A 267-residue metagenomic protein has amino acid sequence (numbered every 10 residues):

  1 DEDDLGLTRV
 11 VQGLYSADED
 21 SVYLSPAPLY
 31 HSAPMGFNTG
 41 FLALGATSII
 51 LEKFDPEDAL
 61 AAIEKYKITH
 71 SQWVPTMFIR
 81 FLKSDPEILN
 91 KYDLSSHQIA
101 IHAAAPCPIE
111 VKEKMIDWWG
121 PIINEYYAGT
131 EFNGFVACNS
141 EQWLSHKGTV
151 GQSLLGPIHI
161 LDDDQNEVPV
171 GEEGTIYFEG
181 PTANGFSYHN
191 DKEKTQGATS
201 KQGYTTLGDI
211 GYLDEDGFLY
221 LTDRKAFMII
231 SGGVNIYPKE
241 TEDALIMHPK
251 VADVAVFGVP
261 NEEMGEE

Functional and structural regions predicted by a protein language model:
D1-V22, P26, Y30-H70, S84: Conserved AMP-binding/adenylation subdomain of ANL enzymes
R9, I79, E113, G148 (+2 more regions): Active-site phosphate/pyrophosphate- and oxyanion-stabilizing loops and adjacent acidic/basic residues in soluble
Q12, E57-L60, L89, Q196 (+1 more regions): Short hydrophobic/charged patches on amphipathic alpha-helices used for structural packing and interfaces
S25, I50, W73, H102 (+3 more regions): A structural signal for the hydrophobic beta-strands that form the central parallel beta-sheet of Rossmann-like
A43, I68-W73, L82-H146, Q152 (+2 more regions): Gly/Ser/Thr-rich phosphate-binding loop
K53, P75-T76, A105, I109 (+1 more regions): Alpha-helix N-cap/helix-start capping motif
I63, S71, D164, G180 (+4 more regions): AMP-binding/adenylate-forming catalytic core of the ANL superfamily
P106, S145-N190, A198, E215-D216: Adenylate-forming AMP-binding core of the ANL superfamily, especially NRPS adenylation
